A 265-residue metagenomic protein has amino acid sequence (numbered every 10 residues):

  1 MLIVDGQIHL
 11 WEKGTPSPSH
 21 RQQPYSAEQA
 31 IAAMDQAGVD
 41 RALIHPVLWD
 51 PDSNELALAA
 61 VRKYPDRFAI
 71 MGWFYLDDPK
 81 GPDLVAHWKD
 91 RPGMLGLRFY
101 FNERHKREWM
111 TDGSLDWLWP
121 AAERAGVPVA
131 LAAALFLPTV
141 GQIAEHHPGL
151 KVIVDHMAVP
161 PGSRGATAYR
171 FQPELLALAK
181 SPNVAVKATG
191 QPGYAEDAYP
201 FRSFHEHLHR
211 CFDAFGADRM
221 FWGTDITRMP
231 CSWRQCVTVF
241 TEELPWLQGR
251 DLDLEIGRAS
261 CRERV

Functional and structural regions predicted by a protein language model:
M1-P16: Replace "His-x-His-based motif
M1-V4, Q23-R41, H209-R210, A214-F221 (+1 more regions): Mid-to-C-terminal alpha-helical segments outside catalytic/metal-binding sites
Q7-W11, H156, A259: Histidine-centered divalent metal-coordination motifs
I8, V47, M157, T224-I226: Active-site metal-binding loops of divalent metal-dependent hydrolases
S19-H45, S53-R62, H87: Alpha-helical scaffold segments that flank or form the walls of functional sites
H20-Q23, P46-N54, F74-P82, H105-M110 (+4 more regions): Acidic-and-aromatic substrate-binding clefts and catalytic sites of carbohydrate-active enzymes
P51-L135, Q142-A144, K187-Q191: Active-site gating/metal-coordination segments in enzymes
E108-W222: Catalytic pocket-lining loop regions of alpha/beta-barrel enzymes, especially the amidohydrolase/enolase/GH5 lineages
